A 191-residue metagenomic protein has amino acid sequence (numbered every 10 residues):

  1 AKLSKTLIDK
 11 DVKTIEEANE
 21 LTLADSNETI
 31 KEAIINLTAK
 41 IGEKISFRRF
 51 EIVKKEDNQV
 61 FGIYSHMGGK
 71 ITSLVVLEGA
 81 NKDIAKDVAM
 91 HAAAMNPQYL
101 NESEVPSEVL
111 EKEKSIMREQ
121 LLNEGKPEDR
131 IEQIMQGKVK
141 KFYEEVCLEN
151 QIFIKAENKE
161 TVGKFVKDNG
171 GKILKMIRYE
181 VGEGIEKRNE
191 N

Functional and structural regions predicted by a protein language model:
A1-N191: N-terminal assembly/interaction segments in proteins that build large macromolecular machines
